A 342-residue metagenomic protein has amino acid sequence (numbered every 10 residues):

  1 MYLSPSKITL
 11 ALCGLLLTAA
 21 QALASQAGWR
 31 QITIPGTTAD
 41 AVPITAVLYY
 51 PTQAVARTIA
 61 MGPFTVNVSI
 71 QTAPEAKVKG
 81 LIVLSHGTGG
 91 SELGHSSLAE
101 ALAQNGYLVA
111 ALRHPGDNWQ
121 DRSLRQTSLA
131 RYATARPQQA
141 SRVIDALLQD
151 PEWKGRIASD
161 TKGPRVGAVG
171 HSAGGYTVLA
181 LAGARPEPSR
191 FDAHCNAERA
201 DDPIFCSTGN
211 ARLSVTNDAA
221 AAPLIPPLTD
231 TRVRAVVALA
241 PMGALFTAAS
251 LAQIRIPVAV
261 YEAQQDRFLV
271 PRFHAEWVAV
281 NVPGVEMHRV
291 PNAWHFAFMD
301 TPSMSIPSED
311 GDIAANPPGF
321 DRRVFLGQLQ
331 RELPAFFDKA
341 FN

Functional and structural regions predicted by a protein language model:
S25-L84, G94, Q104: Domain-level recognition of soluble alpha/beta enzyme cores, biased toward histidine phosphatases/phosphomutases
Q71-K79, L84-R122, R267-L269: Short substrate-entry loop that stabilizes the transition state in hydrolases
G89, L93, R113-Q138, A146-L147 (+1 more regions): Cap/lid segment of the alpha/beta-hydrolase catalytic domain
L129-D160, D192-C206: Alpha/beta-hydrolase active-site loop
D145-L148, G175-E187: Short glycine-enriched nucleophile-adjacent loop and the immediately C-terminal alpha-helix near the catalytic center
I254, V260-E262: Short beta-strand/loop motif that positions the catalytic acidic residue of the alpha/beta-hydrolase fold
I256, V270-V280: Short alpha-helix in the alpha/beta-hydrolase fold that links the catalytic acid
M304-N342: Catalytic active-site module of serine/aspartate enzymes centered on a nucleophile-bearing elbow/loop
